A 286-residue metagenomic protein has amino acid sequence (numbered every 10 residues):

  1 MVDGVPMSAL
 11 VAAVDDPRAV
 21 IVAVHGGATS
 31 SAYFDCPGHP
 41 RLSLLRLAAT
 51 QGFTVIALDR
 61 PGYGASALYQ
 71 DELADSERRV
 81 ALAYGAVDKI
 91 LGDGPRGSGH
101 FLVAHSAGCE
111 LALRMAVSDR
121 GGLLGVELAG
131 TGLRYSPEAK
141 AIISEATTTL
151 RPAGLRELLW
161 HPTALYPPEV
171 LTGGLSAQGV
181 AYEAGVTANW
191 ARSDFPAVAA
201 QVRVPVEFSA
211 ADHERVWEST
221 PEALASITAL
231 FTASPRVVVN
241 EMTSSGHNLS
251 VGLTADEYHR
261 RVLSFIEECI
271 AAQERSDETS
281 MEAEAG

Functional and structural regions predicted by a protein language model:
M1-D15: N-terminal cap/lid segment of alpha/beta-hydrolase-fold proteins
D16-T50: Short, surface-exposed "cap/lid" segments of acyl-processing enzymes
A32, D59-A74, H247-N248: Glycine-rich "HGGG/HGxG" loop immediately N-terminal to the catalytic nucleophile of the alpha/beta-hydrolase
R41-A67: Conserved alpha/beta-hydrolase
R78-S98: Conserved acidic catalytic loop of the alpha/beta-hydrolase fold
V202, F208-A210: Short beta-strand/loop motif that positions the catalytic acidic residue of the alpha/beta-hydrolase fold
D212-S245: Conserved loop-alpha-helix segment in the C-terminal half of the alpha/beta-hydrolase fold that carries the catalytic
M242-A255: Catalytic histidine-centered segment of alpha/beta-hydrolase-like enzymes
